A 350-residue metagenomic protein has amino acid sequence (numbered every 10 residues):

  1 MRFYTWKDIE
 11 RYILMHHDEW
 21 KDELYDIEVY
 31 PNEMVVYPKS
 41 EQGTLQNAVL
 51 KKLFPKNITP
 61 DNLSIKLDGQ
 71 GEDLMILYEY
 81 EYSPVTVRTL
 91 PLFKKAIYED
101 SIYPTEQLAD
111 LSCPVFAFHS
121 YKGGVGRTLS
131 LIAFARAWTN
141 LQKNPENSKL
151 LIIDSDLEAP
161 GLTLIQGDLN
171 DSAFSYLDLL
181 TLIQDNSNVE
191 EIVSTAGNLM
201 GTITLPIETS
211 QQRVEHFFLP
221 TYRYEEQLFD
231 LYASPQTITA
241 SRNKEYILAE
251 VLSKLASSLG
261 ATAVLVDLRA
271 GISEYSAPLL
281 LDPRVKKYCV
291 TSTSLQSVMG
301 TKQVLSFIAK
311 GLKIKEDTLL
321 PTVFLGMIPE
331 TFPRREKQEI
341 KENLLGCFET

Functional and structural regions predicted by a protein language model:
M1-A96: Long, basic/Gly/Ser/Thr-rich N-terminal segments that mediate initial subcellular attachment or targeting
T5, T44, A48-K52, Y246-E349: Conserved catalytic-core segment of NTP-binding enzymes
D61, L205-F218, G260, E316-L319 (+1 more regions): A short helix-to-beta-strand connector/capping loop
T89, K94, G126-R127, A240-L248 (+1 more regions): Phosphate/oxyanion-binding active-site loops and adjacent basic polyanion-contact surfaces
A96-D110: Pre-Walker A adenine-sensing motif
L108-L164: Walker A/P-loop phosphate-binding motif and the immediately C-terminal alpha-helix
F116-F118, L150-S155, F218-P220, V266-D267 (+1 more regions): Extended hydrophobic secondary-structure segments that form protein cores and membrane-embedded regions
S155-S257: P-loop/Walker-type NTP enzyme "switch/lid" segment
